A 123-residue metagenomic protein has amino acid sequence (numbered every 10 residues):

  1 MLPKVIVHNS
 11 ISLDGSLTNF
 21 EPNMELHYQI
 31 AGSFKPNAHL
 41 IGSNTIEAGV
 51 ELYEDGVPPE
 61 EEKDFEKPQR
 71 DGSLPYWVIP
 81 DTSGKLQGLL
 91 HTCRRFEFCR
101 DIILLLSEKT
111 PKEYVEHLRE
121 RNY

Functional and structural regions predicted by a protein language model:
M1-R95, C99: N-terminal nucleotide/polyanion-binding subdomain common to many enzyme families
C99-Y123: Histidine/lysine/aspartate-rich catalytic loop segments that bind and position anionic ligands
